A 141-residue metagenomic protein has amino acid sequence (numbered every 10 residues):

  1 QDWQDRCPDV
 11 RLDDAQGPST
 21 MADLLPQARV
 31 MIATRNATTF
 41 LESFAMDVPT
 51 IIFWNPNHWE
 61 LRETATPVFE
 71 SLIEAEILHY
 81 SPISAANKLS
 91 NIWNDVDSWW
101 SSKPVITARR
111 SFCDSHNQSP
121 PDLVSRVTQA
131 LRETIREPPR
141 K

Functional and structural regions predicted by a protein language model:
D2-P8, V30, R35-H116: Catalytic binding pocket for nucleotide-activated donors in carbohydrate/polymer assembly enzymes
P8-P18: Active-site donor-binding acidic/aromatic loop of nucleotide-activated sugar and phosphosugar transferases involved
Q16-S19, Y80, Q118: Short coil/turn linker and secondary-structure boundary residues
G17-A28, A45: Short acidic alpha-helix that forms the nucleotide-activated donor recognition element in Leloir-type transferases
S115-K141: C-terminal alpha-helical cap of glycosyltransferases
